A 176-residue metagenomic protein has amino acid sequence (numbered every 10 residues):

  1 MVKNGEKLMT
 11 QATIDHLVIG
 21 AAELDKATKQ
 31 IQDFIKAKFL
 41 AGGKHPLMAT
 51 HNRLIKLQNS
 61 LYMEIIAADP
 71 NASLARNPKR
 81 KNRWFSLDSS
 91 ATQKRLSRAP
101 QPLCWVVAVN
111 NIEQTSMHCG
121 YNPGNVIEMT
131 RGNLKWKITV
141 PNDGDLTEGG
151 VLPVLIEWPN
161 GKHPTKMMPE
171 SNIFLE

Functional and structural regions predicted by a protein language model:
M1-L8: Short, Lys/Arg-enriched N-terminal segments with co-localized hydrophobic residues within the first ~10-30 amino acids
V2, L24-D25, L87-D88: Short hydrophobic/aromatic-rich motifs at helix boundaries and adjacent loops
M9-I65, N71-L74: Active-site-proximal cofactor/substrate-binding loop regions of enzyme domains
A21, N82-S86, K162: Short, composition-biased local secondary-structure segments
I35-K36, R80-K81, G120: Glycine-centered loop/turn motif at secondary-structure junctions
G43, L54-K56, L61-D69, L87-R98 (+1 more regions): Vicinal oxygen chelate
I65, S73-D88: A broadly used, surface-exposed interaction patch
